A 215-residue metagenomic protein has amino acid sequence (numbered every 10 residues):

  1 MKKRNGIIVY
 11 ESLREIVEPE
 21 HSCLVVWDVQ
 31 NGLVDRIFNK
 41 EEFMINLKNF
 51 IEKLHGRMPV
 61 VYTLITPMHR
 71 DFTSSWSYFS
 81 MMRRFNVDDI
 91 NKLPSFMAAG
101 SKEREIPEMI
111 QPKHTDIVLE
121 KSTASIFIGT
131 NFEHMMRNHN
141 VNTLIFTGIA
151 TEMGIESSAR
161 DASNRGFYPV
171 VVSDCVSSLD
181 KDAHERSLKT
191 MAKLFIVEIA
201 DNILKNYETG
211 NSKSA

Functional and structural regions predicted by a protein language model:
M1-C23, E52-R57, Y78-A215: Active-site-adjacent betaalpha module
V29, I65-P67, D174: Active-site loop/turn elements of alpha/beta-hydrolase fold enzymes, especially the short glycine-/histidine-rich
Q30-R36: Short acidic, Gly/Ser-rich segments with clustered Asp/Glu that frequently serve as metal-coordination loops in enzyme
G32, P67-D71, G154: Short, active-site-adjacent cap segments at secondary-structure transitions
I37-K53: …and closely analogous acidic/polar surface helices at protein-protein or active-site interfaces in A-domain-like
K53-T73: Von Willebrand factor
